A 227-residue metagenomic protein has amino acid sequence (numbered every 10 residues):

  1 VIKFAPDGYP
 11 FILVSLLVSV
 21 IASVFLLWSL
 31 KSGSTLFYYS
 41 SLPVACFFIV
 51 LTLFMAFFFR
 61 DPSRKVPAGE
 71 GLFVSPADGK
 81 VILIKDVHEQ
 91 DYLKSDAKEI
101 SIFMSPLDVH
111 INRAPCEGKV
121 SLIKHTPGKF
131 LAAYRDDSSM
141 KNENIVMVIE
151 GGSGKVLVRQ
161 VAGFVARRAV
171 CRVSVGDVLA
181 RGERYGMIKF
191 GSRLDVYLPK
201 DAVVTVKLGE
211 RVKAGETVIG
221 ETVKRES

Functional and structural regions predicted by a protein language model:
V1-S227: Contiguous, well-folded functional domains in the mature portion of proteins
